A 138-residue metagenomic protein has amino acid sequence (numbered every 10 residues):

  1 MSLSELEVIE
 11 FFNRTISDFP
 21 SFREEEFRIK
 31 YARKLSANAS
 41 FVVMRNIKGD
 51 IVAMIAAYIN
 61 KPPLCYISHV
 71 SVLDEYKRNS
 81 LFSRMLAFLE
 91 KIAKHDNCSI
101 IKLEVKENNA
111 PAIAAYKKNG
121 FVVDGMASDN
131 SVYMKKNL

Functional and structural regions predicted by a protein language model:
S2-L3, E75, K106-A110: Short, surface-exposed acidic/glycine-rich loop or hinge patches that mediate macromolecular interfaces
S2-S68, L73, L86, I92 (+1 more regions): Acetyl-CoA-dependent GNAT
V72, R78-K91, A114-K118: Conserved acetyl-CoA-binding loop-helix of GNAT-fold acetyltransferases
S83, E107-G125, D129-Y133: Conserved active-site alpha-helix within GNAT-family acetyltransferase domains
A93-E104: Conserved GNAT acetyl-CoA-binding A-motif
